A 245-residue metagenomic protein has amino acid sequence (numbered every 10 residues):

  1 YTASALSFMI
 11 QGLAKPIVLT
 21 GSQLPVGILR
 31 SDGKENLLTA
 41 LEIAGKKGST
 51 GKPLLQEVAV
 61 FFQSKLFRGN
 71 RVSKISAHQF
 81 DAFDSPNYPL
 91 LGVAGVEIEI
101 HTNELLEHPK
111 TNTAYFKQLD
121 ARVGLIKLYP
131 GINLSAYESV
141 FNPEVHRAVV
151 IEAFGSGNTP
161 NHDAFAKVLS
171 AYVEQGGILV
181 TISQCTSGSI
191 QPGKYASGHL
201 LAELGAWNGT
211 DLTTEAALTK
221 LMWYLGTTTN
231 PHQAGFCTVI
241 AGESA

Functional and structural regions predicted by a protein language model:
Y1-K15, N161-V168: Short Gly/Thr/Asp-enriched flexible loops that form oxyanion-binding sites at enzyme active sites
M9, L13, I43-T50, A94 (+6 more regions): Change "in soluble alpha/beta enzymes" to "in soluble alpha/beta proteins
G12-P16, P53-E57, Q63, D120-V123 (+2 more regions): Short coil/turn connectors at secondary-structure junctions
A14-P25, L200-G205: Glycine/charged-rich beta-loop-alpha catalytic/anionic-binding loops adjacent to active sites
V18-G21, A59-Q63, K127, E152 (+1 more regions): Short beta-strand segments
L19-G95: Internal gly/pro-rich beta-alpha loop/helix module that stabilizes soluble enzyme cofactors or their anionic handles
R68-S156, N161-H162, V239-A245: Accessory alpha-helical/coil subdomains and C-terminal extensions that flank or cap enzyme catalytic cores
S156-A245: C-terminal non-catalytic interaction/assembly regions of soluble proteins
